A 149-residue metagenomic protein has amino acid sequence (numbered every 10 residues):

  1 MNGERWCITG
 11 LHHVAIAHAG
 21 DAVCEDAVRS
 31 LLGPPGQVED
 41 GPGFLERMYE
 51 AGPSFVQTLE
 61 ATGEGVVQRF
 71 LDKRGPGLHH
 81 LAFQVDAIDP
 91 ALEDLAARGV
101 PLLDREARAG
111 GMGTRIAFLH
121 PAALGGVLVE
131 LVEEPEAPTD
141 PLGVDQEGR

Functional and structural regions predicted by a protein language model:
M1-C7, R47-E50, Q57, L92-R149: Vicinal oxygen chelate
N2-W6, L11-H12, R29-G43, T62-H79 (+1 more regions): A cross-kingdom feature marking solvent-exposed beta-strand/loop segments within repeated, beta-rich binding/scaffold
G10-G20, R47-E50, R69-D94: Vicinal oxygen chelate
H13, D21-E25, P35-Q37, E46 (+1 more regions): A general secondary-structure boundary signal
H13, F55-T58: Structural preference for beta-strand elements that scaffold enzyme active sites
A19-P35, A91, L95-R98: Amphipathic alpha-helical segments
G52-V56, G63-E64, I88: Short, charged/polar surface micro-motifs in flexible loops or helix N-caps
